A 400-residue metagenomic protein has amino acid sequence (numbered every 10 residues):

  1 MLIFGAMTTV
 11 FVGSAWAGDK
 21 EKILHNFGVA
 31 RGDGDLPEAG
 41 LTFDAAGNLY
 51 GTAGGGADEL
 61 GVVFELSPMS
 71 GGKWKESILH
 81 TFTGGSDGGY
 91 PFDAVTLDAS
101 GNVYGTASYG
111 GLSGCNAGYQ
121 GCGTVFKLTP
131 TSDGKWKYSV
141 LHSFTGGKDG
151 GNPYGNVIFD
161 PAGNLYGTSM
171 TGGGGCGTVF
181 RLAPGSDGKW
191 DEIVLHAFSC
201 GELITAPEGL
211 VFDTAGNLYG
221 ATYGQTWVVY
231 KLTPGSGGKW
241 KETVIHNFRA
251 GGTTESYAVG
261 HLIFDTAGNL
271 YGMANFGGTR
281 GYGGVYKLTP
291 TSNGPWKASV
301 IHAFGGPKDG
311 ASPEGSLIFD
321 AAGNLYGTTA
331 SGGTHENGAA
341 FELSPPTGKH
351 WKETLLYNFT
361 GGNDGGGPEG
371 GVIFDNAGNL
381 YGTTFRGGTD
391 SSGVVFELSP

Functional and structural regions predicted by a protein language model:
M1-P400: Extracellular beta-propeller repeat domains
